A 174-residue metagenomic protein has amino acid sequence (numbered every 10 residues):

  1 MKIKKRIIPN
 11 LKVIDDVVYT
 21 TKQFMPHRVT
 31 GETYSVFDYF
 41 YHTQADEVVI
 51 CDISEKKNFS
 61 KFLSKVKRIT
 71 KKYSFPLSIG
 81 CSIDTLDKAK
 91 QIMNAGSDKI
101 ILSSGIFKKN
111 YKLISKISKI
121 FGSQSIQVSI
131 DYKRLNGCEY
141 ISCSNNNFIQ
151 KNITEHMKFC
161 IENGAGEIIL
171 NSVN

Functional and structural regions predicted by a protein language model:
K2-I3, V13-P26, M93-N174: Conserved anion-binding
V18-S60: N-terminal beta-alpha supersecondary unit
R28-Y41, T85-Q91, F148-F159: Short, acidic/polar
A45-D46, S74, S97, A165: A structural motif
D46-K65, L102-G105, I169-N174: Glycine-rich, proline-tolerant flexible connector loops at the mouths of alpha/beta enzymes
N58-G80, I114-Y132: Alpha-helix-loop-beta-strand connector modules within alpha/beta enzyme cores
S64, K72-I100: Catalytic cores of alpha/beta
